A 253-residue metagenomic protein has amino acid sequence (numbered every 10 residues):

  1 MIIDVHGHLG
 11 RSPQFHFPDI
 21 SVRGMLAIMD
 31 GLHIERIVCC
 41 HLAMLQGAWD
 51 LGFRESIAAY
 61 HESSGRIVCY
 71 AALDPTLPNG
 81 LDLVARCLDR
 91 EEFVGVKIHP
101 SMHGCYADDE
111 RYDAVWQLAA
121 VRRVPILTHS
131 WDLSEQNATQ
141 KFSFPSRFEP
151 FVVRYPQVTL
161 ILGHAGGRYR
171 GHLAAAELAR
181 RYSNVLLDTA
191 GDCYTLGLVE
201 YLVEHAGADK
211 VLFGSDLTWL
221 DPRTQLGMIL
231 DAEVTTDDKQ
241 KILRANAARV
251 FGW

Functional and structural regions predicted by a protein language model:
M1-H8, P18-R36, H205-L212, L220-W253: Mid-to-C-terminal alpha-helical segments outside catalytic/metal-binding sites
I2-V5, V38-H41, Y70-A72, K97 (+3 more regions): Active-site neighborhood of phospho(di)ester-bond hydrolases with catalytic His/Asp-centered motifs
H6, M29, S56, C87 (+8 more regions): Conserved, mostly hydrophobic/aromatic
H6-S12, H129, H164: Histidine-centered divalent metal-coordination motifs
P13-I20, A43-L51, L73-G80, H103-E110 (+4 more regions): Acidic-and-aromatic substrate-binding clefts and catalytic sites of carbohydrate-active enzymes
V22-L26, F53-Y60, V84-A85, Y112 (+4 more regions): Generic structural signal for well-ordered alpha-helices, preferentially at hydrophobic/aromatic core positions
E35-R36, G47-S134: Active-site gating/metal-coordination segments in enzymes
E91-G95, D108-L212: Catalytic pocket-lining loop regions of alpha/beta-barrel enzymes, especially the amidohydrolase/enolase/GH5 lineages
